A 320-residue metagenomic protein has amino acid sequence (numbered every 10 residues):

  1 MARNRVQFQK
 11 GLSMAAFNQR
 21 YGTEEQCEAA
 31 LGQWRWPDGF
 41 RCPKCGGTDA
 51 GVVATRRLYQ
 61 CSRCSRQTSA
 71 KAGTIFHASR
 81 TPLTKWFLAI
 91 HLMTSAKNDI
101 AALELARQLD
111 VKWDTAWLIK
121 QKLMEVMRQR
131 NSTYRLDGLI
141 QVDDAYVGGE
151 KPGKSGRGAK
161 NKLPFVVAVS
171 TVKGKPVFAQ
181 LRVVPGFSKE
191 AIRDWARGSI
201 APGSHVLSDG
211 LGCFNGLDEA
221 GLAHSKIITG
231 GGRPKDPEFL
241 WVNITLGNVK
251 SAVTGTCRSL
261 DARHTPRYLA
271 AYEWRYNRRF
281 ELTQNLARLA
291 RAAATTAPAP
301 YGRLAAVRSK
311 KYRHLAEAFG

Functional and structural regions predicted by a protein language model:
M1-G320: Residue-level recognition of single "structural anchor" positions that define or cap local secondary structure
